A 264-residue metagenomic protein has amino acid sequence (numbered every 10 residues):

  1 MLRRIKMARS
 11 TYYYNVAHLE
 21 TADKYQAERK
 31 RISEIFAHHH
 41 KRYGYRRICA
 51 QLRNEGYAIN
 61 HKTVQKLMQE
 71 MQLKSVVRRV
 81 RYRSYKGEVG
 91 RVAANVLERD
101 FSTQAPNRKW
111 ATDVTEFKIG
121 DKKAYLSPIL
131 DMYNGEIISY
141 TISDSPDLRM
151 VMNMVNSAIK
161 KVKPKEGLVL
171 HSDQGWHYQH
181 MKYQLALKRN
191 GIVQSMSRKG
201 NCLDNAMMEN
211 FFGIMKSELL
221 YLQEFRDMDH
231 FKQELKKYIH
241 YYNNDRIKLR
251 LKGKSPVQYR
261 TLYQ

Functional and structural regions predicted by a protein language model:
M1-L19, H38-K41, A58, Q233-K252: K/E-rich alpha-helical interaction surfaces of small helical-bundle regulatory domains
M1-L2, Y12, I32, I48 (+14 more regions): Mobile genetic element proteins and their domesticated derivatives, centered on retroelements and DNA transposons
S10-A105, N201, S255-Y263: Basic, flexible linker segments flanking DNA-binding modules in nucleic acid-interacting mobile-element proteins
H38, Y57, S102, I119-G120 (+3 more regions): Conserved, non-catalytic sequence blocks in retroelement Pol enzymes and Pol-derived host proteins
K86-E88, S172-Q174, H180-K182, Q194-K216 (+2 more regions): RNase H-like two-metal-ion nuclease catalytic core shared by retroviral integrases and related mobile-element nucleases
R99, T103-I138, D144-P146: An active-site-proximal beta-strand-loop segment
K122, T141-K163: Active-site beta-loop-alpha junctions of metal-dependent nucleic acid enzymes, especially the RNase H-like/DDE
M181, K188-I192, I214-Q264: C-terminal domain-tail junction helix/linker
